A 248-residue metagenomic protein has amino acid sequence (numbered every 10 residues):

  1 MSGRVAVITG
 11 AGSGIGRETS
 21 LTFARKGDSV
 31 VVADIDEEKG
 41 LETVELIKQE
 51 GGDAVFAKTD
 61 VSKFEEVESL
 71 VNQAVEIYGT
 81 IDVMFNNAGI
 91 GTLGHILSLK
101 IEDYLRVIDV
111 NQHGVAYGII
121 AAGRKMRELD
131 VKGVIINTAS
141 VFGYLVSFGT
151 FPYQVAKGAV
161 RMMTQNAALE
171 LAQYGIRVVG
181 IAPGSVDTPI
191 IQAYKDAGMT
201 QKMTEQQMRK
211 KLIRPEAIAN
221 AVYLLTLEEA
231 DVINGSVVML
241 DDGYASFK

Functional and structural regions predicted by a protein language model:
H95-I96, K100-I108, M203: Substrate-binding pocket helix/loop in short-chain dehydrogenase/reductase
L99, L145-V155, N166: Active-site loop-to-helix junction immediately N-terminal to the catalytic Tyr of the SDR YXXXK motif in Rossmann-fold
I119, A156, T164: Active-site helix of classical SDR
R124, L169-Q173, D231: Alpha-helical segment proximal to the catalytic Tyr-Lys
S140: Residue(s) in the substrate-gating loop at a strand-loop-helix junction that position the organic substrate next
L145, Y223, N234-K248: Short C-terminal tail/terminal secondary-structure segment of NAD(P)H-dependent dehydrogenase/reductase domains
Q207-I218, E229: A conserved structural motif in NAD(P)-dependent oxidoreductases
